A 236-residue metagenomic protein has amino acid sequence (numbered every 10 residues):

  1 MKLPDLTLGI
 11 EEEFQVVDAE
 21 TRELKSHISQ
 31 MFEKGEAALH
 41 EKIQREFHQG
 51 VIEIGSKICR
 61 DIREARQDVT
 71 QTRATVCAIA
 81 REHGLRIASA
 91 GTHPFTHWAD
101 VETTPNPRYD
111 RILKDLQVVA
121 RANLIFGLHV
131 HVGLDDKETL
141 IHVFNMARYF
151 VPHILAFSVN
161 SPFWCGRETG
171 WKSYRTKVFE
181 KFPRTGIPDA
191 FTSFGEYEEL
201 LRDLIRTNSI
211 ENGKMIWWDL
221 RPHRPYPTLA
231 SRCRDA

Functional and structural regions predicted by a protein language model:
M1-V119, L124-F126, E211: Terminal catalytic/cofactor-binding subdomain
P105, F126, G133-A236: Loop-rich catalytic cores of soluble enzymes, especially ATP-dependent carboxylate-amine ligases and other
